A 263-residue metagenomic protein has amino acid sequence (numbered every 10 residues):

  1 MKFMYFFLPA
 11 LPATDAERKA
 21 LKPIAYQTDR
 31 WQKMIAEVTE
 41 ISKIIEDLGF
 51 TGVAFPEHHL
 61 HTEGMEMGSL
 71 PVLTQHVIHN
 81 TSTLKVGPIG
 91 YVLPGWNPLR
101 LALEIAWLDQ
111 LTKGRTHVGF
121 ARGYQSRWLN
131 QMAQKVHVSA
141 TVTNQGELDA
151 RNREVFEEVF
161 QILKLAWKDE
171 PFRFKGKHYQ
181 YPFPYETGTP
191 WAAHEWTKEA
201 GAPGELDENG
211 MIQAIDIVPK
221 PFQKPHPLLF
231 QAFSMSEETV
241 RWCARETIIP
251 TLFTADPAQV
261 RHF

Functional and structural regions predicted by a protein language model:
M1-T81, H226: N-terminal beta1-alpha1-beta2 module of alpha/beta enzyme domains
F3-F7, V53-F55, K85-Y91, T116-F120 (+2 more regions): Hydrophobic faces of well-ordered beta-strands that scaffold small-molecule active sites in alpha/beta enzyme cores
P9, H59-L60, V92-P94, R122-Y124 (+2 more regions): Active-site-proximal loop/turn and secondary-structure-junction residues that shape catalytic pockets, frequently
A20-A36, Y91-L99, N144-E147, Q223-M235: Active-site mouth loops of central-metabolism enzymes
W31-V38, L70, L101, N152 (+2 more regions): Aromatic/hydrophobic pocket-lining residues that form the small-molecule binding cavity in soluble enzyme cores
M67-V72, P257-F263: Active-site-adjacent beta->alpha loops and helix N-cap segments on the catalytic face of soluble alpha/beta enzymes
N80-T83, T112, A244-T251: Glycine-enriched alpha-helix->loop->beta-strand junction motifs that scaffold or abut catalytic
R100-E246: Internal, glycine-rich beta/alpha segment that forms the wall or movable "lid" of small-molecule/cofactor binding
